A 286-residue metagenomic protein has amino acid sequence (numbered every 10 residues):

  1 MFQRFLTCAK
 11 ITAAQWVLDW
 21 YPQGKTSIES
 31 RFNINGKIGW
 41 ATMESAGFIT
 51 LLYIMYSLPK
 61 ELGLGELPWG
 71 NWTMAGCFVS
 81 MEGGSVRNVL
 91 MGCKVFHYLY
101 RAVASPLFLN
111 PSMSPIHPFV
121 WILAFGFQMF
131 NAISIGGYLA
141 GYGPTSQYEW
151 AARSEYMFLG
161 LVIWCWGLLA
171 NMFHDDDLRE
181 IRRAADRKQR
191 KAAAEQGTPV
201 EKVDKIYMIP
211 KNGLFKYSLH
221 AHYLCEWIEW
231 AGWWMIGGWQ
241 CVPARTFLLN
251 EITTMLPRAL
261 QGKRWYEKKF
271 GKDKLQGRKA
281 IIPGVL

Functional and structural regions predicted by a protein language model:
M1-R4, L51-I54, F125-F127, Y142-L286: Hydrophobic transmembrane alpha-helices
M1-W69: N-terminal signal-anchor/initial transmembrane insertion module of eukaryotic multi-pass membrane proteins
W20-G39, L67-S85, Q147-M157, K205-N212 (+1 more regions): Juxtamembrane membrane-interface segments at transmembrane-helix boundaries in membrane proteins
F32, Y56-G141: Intramembrane catalytic core of multi-pass membrane enzymes that act on lipidic substrates
G36, W40-G47, L90-H97, V120 (+4 more regions): Hydrophobic alpha-helical transmembrane segments of polytopic
M43, Y100, C225-I228: Residue-level micro-sites within transmembrane alpha helices that shape and flank functional polar/acidic positions
